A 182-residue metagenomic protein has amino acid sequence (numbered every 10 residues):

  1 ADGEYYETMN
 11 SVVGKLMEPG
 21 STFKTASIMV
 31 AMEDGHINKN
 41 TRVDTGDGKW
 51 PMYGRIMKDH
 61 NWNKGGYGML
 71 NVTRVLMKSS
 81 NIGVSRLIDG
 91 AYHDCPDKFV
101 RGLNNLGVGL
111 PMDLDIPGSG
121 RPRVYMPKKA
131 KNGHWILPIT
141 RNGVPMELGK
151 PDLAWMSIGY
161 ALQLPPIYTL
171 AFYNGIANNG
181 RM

Functional and structural regions predicted by a protein language model:
A1-S21, A26-M182: Beta-lactam-recognizing serine transpeptidase/beta-lactamase-like catalytic domain environment
